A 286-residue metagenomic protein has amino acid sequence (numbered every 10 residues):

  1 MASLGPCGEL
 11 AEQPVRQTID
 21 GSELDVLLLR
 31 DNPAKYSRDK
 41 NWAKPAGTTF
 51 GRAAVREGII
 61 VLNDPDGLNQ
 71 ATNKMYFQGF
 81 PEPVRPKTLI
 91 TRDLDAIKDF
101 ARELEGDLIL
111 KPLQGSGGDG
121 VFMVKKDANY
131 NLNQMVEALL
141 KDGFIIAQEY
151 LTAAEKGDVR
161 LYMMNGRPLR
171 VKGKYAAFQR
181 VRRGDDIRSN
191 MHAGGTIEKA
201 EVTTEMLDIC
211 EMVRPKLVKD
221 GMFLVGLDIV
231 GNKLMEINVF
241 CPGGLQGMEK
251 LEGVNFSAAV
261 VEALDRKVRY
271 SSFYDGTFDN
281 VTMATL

Functional and structural regions predicted by a protein language model:
M1-K87: Conserved N-proximal alpha/beta basic substrate-recognition cap immediately N-terminal to, or forming the N-lobe
G47-V55, F77-Q78, I97-A101, N133-E137 (+2 more regions): Short amphipathic alpha-helical segments and helix-helix/interface helices
V61-D64, L89-T91, L110, I146-A147: General beta-strand structural signal in soluble alpha/beta enzymes
P65-N69, R180-V181, V230-K233: Short glycine-enriched loops at secondary-structure junctions
E82-E105: Rossmann-like NAD(P)H-binding beta-loop-alpha module
L94-D95, L104-D107, L113, G117-I209: Phosphate-binding site of ATP-dependent enzymes
E137-I145, E149-T152, G184-L234, A259-L286: A long amphipathic alpha-helix within ATP-dependent nucleotide-binding catalytic cores
V181-G184, N238-K250: Glycine-rich phosphate/pyrophosphate-binding beta-alpha loops
